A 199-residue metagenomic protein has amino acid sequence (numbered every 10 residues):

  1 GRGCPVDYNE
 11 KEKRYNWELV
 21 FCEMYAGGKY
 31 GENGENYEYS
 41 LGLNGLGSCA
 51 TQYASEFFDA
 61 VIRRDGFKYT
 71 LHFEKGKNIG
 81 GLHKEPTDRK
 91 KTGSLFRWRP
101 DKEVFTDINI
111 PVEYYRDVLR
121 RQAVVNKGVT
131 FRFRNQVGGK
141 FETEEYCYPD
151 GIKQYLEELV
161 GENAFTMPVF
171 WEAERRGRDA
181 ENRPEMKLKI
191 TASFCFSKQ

Functional and structural regions predicted by a protein language model:
R2-N16, G27-E158: GHKL-type ATPase core
V20: Acidic, two-metal ion nucleic-acid-processing modules in DNA metabolism proteins
E23-M24: Conserved catalytic core of Hanks-type protein kinase domains
F133-Q199: GHKL/Bergerat-fold ATPase module in large chromosome/replication-associated machines
